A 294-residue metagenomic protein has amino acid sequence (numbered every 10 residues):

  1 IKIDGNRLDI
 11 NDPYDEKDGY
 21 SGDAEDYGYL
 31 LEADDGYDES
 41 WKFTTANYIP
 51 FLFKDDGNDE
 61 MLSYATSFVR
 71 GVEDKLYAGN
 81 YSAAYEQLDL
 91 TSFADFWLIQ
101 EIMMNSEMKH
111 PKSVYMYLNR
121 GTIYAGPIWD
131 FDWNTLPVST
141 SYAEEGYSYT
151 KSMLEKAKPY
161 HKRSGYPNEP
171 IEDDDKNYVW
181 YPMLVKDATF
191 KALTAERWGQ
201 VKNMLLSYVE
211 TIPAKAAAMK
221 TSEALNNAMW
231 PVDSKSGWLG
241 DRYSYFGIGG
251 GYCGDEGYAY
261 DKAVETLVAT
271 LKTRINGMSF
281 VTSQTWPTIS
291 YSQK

Functional and structural regions predicted by a protein language model:
I1-Y48: Conserved ATP-binding subdomain of kinase catalytic cores across diverse folds
I49-H110, V114-K294: Middle-to-C-terminal accessory/interaction subdomains
